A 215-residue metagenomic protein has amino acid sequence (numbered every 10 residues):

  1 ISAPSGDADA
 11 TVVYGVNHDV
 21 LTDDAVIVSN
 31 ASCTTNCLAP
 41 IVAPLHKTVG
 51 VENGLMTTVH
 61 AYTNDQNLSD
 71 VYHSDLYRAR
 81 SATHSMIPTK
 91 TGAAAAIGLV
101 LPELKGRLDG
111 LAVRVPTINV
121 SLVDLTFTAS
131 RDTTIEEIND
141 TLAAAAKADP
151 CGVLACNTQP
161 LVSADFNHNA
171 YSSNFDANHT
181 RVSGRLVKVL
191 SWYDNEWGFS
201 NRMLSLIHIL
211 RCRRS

Functional and structural regions predicted by a protein language model:
I1-A79, R181, M203: N-terminal Rossmann-like NAD(P) cofactor-binding subdomain of oxidoreductases, focused on the glycine-rich
A25-S29, L186-S191: Short pre-catalytic strand/loop immediately N-terminal to key active-site residues, enriched for Gly-Thr
N36, D132-T133, W197-G198: A generic structural signal for alpha-helix starts
P44-K47, T141-A145, S205-L206: Short, solvent-exposed amphipathic alpha-helical segments in soluble enzyme and RNA/protein-processing domains
G50-N53, T58-V187: C-terminal substrate-binding/catalytic lobe of Rossmann-fold NAD(P)-dependent oxidoreductases
R114-I118, W192-F199: Glycine-rich phosphate/pyrophosphate-binding beta-alpha loops
G184, D194-S205: Short, charged alpha-helical segments
I207-R214: Conserved small/polar residues in nucleotide/adenosyl-binding loops
